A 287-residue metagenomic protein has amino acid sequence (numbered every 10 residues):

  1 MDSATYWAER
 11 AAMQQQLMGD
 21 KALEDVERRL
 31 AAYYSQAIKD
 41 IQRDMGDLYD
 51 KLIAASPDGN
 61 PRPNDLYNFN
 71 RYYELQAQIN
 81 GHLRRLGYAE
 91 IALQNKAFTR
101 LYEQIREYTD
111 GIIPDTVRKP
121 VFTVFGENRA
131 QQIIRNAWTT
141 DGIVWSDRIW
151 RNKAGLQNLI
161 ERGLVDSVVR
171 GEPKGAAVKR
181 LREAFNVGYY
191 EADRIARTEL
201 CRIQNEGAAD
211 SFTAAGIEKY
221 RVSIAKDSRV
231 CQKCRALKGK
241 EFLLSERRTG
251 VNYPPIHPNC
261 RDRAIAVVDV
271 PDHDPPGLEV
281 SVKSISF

Functional and structural regions predicted by a protein language model:
M1-R180, P271-F287: N-terminal leader/targeting and assembly helices and adjacent pre-domain segments
E183-V282: Acidic, glycine-rich two-metal-ion catalytic cores of nucleic acid-processing enzymes
